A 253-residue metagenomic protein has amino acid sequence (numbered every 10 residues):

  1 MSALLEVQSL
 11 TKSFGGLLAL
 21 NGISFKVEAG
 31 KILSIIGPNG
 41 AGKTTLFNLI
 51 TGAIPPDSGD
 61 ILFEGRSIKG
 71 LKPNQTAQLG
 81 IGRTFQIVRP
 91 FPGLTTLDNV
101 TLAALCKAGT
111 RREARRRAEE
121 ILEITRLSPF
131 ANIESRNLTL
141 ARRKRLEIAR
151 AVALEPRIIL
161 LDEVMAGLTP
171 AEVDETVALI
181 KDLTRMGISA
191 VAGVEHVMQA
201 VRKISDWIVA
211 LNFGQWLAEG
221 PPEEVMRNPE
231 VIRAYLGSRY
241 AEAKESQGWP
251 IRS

Functional and structural regions predicted by a protein language model:
S2-S253: Glycine-rich phosphate-binding loops of nucleotide-dependent enzymes
